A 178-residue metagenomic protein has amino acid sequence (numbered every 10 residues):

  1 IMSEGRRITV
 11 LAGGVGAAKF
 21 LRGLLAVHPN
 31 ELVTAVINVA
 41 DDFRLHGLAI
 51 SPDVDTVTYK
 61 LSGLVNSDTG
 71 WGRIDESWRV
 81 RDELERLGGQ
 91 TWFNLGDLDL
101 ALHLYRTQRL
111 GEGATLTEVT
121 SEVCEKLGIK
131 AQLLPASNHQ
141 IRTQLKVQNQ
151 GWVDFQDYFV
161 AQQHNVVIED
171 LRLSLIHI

Functional and structural regions predicted by a protein language model:
S3-P52: N-terminal phosphate-binding or glycine-rich loops at protein starts, especially the Walker A/P-loop of NTPases
N38-S174: Electropositive, gly/pro-rich neighborhoods at or near active sites that engage anionic ligands
I176-I178: Conserved small/polar residues in nucleotide/adenosyl-binding loops
